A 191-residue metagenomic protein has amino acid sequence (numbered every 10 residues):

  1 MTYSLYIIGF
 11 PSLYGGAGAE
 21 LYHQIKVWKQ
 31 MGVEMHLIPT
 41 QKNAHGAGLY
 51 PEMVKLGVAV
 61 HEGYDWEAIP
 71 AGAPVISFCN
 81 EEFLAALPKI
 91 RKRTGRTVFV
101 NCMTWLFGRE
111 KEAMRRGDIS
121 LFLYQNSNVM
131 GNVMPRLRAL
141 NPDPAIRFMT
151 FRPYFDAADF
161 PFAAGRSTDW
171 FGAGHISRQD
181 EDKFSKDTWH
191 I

Functional and structural regions predicted by a protein language model:
M1, Y64-I69, P88, F160-S167: Short boundary motifs at domain starts and secondary-structure transition points
M1-T2, F10, Y22-K26, Q30-G32 (+1 more regions): Extended, solvent-exposed polar beta/coil surface segments
M1-Y14, G172-I176: Nucleotide-activated donor-dependent transferases that construct or modify glycoconjugates
Y6-I7, K26, H36-Y124, N128-P135: Extended catalytic core of nucleotide-activated donor transferases of GT-like folds
I8-Y22, D182-K183: A short, glycine/small-residue-rich beta-strand->loop->alpha-helix junction that serves as a flexible
P11-Y14, Q41-A44, Q179: Short histidine/acidic/glycine/proline-rich micro-motifs that form metal- and phosphate-coordinating active-site loops
G18-A19, L87, E110-K111, S185-K186: Conserved strand-to-helix beginnings and helix N-cap segments that scaffold or border functional pockets
K26-V27, M31, G131-I191: Conserved catalytic-core segment of nucleotide-activated headgroup transferases in glycan assembly
